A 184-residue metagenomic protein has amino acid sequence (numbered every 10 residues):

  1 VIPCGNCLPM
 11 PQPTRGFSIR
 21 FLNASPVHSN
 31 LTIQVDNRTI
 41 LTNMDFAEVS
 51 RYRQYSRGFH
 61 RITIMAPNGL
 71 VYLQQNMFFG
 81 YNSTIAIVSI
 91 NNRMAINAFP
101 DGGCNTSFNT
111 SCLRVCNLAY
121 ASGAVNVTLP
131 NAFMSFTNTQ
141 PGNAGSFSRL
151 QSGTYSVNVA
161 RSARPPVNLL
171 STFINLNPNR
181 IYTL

Functional and structural regions predicted by a protein language model:
V1-L184: Intrinsically disordered, low-complexity polar regions and short flexible loop motifs
